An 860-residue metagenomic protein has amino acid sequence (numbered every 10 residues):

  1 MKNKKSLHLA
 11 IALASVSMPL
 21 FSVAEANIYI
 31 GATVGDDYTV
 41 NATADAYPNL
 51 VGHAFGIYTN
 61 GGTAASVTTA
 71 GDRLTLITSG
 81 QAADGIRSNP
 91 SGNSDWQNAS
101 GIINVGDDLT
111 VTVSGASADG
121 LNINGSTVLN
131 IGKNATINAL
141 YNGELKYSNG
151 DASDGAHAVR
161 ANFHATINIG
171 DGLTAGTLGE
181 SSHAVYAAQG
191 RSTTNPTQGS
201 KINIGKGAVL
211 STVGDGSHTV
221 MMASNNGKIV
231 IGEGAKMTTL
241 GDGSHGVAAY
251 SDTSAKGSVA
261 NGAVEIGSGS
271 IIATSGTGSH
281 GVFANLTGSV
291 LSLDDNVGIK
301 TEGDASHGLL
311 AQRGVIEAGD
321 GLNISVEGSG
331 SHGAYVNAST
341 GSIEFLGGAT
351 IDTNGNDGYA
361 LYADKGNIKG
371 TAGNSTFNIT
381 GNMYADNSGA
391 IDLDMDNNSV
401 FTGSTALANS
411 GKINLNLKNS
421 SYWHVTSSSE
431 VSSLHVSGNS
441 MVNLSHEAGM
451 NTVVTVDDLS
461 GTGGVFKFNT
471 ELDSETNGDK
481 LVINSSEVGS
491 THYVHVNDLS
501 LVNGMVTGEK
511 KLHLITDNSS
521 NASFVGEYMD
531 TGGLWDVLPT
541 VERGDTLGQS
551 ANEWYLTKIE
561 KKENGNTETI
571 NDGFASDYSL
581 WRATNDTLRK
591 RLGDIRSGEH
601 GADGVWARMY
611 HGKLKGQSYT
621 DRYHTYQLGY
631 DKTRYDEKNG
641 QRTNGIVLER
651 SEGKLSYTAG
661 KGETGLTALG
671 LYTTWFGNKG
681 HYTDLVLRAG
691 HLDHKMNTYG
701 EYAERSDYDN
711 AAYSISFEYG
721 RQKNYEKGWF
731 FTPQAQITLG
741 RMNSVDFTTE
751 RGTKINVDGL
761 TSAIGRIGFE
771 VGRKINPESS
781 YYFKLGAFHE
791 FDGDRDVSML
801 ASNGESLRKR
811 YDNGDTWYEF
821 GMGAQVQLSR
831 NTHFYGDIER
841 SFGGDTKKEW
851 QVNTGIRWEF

Functional and structural regions predicted by a protein language model:
E25-T33, N49-G62, D84-Q97, I102 (+16 more regions): Glycine-rich beta-solenoid repeat tracts in large extracellular/virion proteins
T33-H53, A65-A82, G101-S117, V128-G155 (+14 more regions): Beta-strand-rich solenoid/repeat architectures in extracellular/passenger domains of polysaccharide-targeting enzymes
T340-G347, D352-D357, Y362-S486, S490-Y493 (+2 more regions): Extracellular beta-solenoid/beta-roll
N382, S404, K467, G604-R608 (+8 more regions): Residue-level detector of the transmembrane beta-barrel scaffold of outer-membrane proteins
E487-V488, T620-Y626, E663-T667, D707-I715 (+4 more regions): Residues that define the transmembrane beta-barrel architecture of outer-membrane proteins
E560-F731, I838-E839, G844: Outer membrane beta-barrel translocator domains of Type V secretion systems
N566-F574, T658-G665, L692-D709, R741-A763 (+1 more regions): Solvent-exposed, glycine/polar-rich loop segments of beta-barrel outer-membrane systems
D636, Y725, N756-F860: Outer membrane beta-barrel transmembrane domains
